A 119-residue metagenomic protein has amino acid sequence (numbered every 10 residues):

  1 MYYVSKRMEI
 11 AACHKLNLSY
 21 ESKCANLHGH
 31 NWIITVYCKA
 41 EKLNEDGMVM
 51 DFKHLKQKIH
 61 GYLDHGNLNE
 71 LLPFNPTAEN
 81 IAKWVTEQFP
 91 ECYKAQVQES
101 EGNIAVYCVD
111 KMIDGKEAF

Functional and structural regions predicted by a protein language model:
M1-F119: Charge-rich, low-complexity N-terminal segments
